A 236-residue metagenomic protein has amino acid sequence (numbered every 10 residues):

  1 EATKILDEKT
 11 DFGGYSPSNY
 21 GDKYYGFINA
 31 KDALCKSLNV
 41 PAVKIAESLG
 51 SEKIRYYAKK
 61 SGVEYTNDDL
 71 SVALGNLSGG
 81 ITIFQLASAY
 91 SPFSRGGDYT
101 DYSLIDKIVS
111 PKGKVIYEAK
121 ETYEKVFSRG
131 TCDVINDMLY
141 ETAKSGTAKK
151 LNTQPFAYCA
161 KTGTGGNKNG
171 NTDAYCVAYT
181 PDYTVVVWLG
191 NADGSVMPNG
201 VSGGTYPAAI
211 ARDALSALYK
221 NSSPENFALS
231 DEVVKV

Functional and structural regions predicted by a protein language model:
A2-I54, D69, Y99, P111-N136 (+1 more regions): Conserved catalytic neighborhood of penicillin-recognizing serine enzymes
T3-L6, D32, K44-I45, Y56-Y57 (+6 more regions): Structural recognition of the beta-strand scaffold that forms the well-ordered cores of secreted hydrolase catalytic
S16-G21, G50-S88: Mid-domain, small-residue-enriched loop/turn segments at the edges of structured enzyme/sensor domains
Y24-Y25, V63, A211: Short leucine-rich amphipathic alpha-helices used at interfaces
T82-S88, P92-V236: A penicillin-recognizing enzyme superfamily signal
